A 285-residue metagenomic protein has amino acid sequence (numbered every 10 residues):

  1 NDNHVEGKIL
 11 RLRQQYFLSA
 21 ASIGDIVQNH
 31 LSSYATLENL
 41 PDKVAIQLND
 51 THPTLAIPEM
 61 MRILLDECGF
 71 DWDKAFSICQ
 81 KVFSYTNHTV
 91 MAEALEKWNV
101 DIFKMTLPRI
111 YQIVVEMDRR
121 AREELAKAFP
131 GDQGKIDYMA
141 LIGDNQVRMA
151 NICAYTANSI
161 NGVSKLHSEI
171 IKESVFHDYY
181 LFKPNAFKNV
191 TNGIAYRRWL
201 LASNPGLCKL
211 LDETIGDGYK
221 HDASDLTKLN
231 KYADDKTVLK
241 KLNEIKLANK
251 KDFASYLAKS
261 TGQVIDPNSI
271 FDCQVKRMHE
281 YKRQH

Functional and structural regions predicted by a protein language model:
N1-H285: A conserved ligand/cofactor-binding region detector
